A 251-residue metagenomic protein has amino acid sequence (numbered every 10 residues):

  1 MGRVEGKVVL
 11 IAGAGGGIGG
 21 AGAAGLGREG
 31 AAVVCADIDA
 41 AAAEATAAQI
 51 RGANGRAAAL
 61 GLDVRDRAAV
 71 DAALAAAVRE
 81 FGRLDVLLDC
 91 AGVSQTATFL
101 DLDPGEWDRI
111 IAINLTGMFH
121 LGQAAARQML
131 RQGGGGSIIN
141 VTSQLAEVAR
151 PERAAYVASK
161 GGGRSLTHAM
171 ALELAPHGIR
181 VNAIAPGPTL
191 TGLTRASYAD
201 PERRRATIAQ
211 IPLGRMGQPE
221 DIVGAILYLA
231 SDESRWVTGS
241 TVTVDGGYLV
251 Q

Functional and structural regions predicted by a protein language model:
G2-V34: Canonical Rossmann dinucleotide-binding motif of NAD(H)/NADP(H)-dependent dehydrogenases/reductases, specifically
A97-L100, V148-A154, P176, G214 (+1 more regions): Active-site loop immediately N-terminal to the catalytic Tyr-X3-Lys motif of short-chain dehydrogenase/reductase
T98-F99, D103-I111, T207: Substrate-binding pocket helix/loop in short-chain dehydrogenase/reductase
G122, S159, T167: Active-site helix of classical SDR
R127, L172-P176, R235: Alpha-helical segment proximal to the catalytic Tyr-Lys
S143: Residue(s) in the substrate-gating loop at a strand-loop-helix junction that position the organic substrate next
V148, I226-L227, T238-Q251: Short C-terminal tail/terminal secondary-structure segment of NAD(P)H-dependent dehydrogenase/reductase domains
